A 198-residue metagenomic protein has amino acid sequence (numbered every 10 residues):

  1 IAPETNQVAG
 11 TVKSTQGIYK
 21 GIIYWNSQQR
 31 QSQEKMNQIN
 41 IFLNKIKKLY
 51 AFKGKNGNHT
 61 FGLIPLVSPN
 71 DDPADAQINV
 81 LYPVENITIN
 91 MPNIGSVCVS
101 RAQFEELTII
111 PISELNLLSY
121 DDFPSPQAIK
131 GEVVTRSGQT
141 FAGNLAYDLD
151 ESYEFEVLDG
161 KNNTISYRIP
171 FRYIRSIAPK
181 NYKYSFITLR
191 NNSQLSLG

Functional and structural regions predicted by a protein language model:
I1-G198: Compositionally biased alpha-helical segments
